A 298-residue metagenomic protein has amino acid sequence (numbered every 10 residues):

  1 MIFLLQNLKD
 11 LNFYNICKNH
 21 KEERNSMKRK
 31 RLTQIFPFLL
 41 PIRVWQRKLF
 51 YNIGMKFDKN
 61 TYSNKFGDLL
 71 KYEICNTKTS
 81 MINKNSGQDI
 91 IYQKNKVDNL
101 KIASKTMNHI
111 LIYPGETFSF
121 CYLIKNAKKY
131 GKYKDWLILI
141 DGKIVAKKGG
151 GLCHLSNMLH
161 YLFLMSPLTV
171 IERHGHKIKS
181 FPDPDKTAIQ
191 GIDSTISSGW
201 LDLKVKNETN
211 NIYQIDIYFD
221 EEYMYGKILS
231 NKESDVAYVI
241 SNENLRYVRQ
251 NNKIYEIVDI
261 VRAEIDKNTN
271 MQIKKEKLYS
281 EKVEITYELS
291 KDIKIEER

Functional and structural regions predicted by a protein language model:
N7-S26: Short, Lys/Arg-enriched N-terminal segments with co-localized hydrophobic residues within the first ~10-30 amino acids
M27-R298: Well-ordered beta-sheet/strand-loop patches within structured domains
